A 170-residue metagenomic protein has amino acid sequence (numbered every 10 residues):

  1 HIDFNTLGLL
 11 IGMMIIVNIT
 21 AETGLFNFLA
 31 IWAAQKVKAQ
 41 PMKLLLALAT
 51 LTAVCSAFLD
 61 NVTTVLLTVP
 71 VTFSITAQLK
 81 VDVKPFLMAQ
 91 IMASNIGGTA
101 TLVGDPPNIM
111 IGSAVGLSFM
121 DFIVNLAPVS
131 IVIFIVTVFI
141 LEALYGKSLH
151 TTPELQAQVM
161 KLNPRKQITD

Functional and structural regions predicted by a protein language model:
H1-V81: Membrane-embedded alpha-helical segments and adjacent helix-loop junctions characteristic of multi-pass solute
D3-N5, Q35, S56-V62, S94-V103 (+1 more regions): Juxtamembrane/interfacial segments around transmembrane helices
G12-N18, L51-A53, S94, S130-L144: Hydrophobic core segments of alpha-helical transmembrane domains in multi-pass membrane transport and ion-translocation
G24, P106, M110, L149-A157: Peri-membrane helix termini and adjoining interfacial loops of integral membrane proteins
W32-Q40, K161-D170: Short, amphipathic, aromatic/basic-enriched membrane-interface segments that mark the entry/exit of transmembrane
L44-A49, L87-Q90, I133: Hydrophobic alpha-helical transmembrane segments of polytopic
C55-I91, P106-N125: Membrane-interfacial helix-loop connectors
Q78-K84, M88, A100-T101, M120-T169: Juxtamembrane and boundary regions of transmembrane helices in multi-pass small-molecule transporters and channels
